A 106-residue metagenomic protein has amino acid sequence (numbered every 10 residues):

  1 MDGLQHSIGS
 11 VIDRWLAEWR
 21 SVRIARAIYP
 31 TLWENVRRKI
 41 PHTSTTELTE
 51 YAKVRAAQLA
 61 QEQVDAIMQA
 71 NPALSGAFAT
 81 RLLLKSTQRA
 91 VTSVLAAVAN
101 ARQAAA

Functional and structural regions predicted by a protein language model:
D2-A106: Protein-protein interaction and targeting regions used for scaffolding, dimerization, and localization
